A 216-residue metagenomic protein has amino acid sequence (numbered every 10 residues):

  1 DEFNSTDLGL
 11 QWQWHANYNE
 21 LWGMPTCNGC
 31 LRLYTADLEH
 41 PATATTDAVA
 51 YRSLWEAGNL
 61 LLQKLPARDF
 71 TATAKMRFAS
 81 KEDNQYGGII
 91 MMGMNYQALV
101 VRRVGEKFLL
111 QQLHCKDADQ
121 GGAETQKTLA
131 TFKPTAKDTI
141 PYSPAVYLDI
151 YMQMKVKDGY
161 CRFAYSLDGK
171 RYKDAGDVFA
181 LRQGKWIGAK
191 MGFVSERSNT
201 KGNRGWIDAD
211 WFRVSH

Functional and structural regions predicted by a protein language model:
D1-H216: Extracellular glycan-recognition regions
